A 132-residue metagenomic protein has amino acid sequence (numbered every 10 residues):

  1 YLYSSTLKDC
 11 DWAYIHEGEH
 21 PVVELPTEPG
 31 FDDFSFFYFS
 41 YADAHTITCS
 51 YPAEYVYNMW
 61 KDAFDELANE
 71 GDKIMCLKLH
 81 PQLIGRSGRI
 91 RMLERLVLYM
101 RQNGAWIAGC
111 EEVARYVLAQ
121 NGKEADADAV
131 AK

Functional and structural regions predicted by a protein language model:
Y1-G71, N121, D126, A131: Active-site-adjacent pocket scaffolds in enzyme catalytic domains
Y57, K61-K132: C-terminal domain-boundary segment and adjacent tail
